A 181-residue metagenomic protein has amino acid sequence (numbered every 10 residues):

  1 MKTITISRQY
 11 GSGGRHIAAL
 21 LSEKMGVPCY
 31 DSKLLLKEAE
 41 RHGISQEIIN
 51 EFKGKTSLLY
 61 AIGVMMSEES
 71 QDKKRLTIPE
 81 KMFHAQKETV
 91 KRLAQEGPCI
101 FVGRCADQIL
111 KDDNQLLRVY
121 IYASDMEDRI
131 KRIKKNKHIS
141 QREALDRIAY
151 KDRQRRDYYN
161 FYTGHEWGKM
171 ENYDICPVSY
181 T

Functional and structural regions predicted by a protein language model:
M1-T3: Pre-Walker A (Motif I) flank of P-loop NTPase domains
I6-A19: Glycine-rich phosphate-binding P-loop
A19-M25: A conserved segment at the C-terminal end of the G1
C29-A39: Short beta-strand-centered segment that lines the nucleotide-binding/catalytic pocket of NTP-utilizing
A39-P98: ATP-dependent small-molecule kinase phosphotransfer cores that center on conserved nucleotide phosphate-binding segments
T89-K137: ATP-dependent NMP and nucleoside kinases share a basic, alpha-helical "lid"
V119-T163: A glycine- and Lys/Arg-enriched "phosphate-lid" helix/loop adjacent to the NTP-binding pocket of small-molecule kinases
Y180-T181: Conserved small/polar residues in nucleotide/adenosyl-binding loops
